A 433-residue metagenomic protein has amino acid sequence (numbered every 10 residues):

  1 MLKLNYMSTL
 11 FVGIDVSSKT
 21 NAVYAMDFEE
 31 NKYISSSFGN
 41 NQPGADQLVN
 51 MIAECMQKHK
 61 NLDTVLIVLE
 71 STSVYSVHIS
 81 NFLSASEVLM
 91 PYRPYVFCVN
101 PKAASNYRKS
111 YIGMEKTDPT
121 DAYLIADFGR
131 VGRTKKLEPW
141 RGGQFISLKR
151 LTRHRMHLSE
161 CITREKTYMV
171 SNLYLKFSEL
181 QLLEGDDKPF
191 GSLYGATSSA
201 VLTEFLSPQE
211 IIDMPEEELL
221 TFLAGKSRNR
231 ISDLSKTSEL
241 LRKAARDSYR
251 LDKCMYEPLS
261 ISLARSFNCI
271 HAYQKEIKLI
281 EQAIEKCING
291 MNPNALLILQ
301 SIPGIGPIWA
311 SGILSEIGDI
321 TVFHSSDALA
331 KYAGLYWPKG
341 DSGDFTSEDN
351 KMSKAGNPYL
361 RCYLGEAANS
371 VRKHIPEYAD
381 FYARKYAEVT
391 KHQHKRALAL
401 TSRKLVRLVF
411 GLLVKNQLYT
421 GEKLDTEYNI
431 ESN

Functional and structural regions predicted by a protein language model:
M1-N433: A detector of single, family-specific signature residues that are central to catalytic or substrate-handling motifs
